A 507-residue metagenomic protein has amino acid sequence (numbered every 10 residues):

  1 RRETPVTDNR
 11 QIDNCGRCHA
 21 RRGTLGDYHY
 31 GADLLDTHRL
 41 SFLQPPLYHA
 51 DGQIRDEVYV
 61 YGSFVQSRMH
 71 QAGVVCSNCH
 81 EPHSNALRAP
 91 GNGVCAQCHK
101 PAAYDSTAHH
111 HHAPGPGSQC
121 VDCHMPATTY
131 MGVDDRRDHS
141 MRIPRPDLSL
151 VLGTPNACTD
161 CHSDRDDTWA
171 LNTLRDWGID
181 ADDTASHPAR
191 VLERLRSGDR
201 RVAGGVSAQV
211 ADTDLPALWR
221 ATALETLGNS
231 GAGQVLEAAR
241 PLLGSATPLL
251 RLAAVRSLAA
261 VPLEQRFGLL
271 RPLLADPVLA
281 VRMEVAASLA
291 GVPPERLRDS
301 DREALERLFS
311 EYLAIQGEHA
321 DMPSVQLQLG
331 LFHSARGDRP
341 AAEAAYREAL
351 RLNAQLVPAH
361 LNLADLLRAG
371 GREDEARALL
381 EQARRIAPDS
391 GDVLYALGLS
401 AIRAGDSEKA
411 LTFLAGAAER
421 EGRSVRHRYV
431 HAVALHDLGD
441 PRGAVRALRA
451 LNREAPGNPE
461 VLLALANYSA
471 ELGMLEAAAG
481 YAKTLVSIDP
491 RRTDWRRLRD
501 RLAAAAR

Functional and structural regions predicted by a protein language model:
R1-L215, E225, P277: Primarily the internal scaffold of c-type cytochrome electron-transfer domains, especially repeated/multiheme c-type
R200-V210, A232-G244, P262-L273, R296-L313 (+1 more regions): Amphipathic alpha-helical scaffolding segments comprising HEAT/armadillo-like alpha-solenoid repeats
S230, S245, V261, D276 (+6 more regions): Structural marker of alpha-solenoid helical repeat scaffolds
P248-R251, L279, P323-S324, V357-P358 (+4 more regions): Helix-start (N-cap) detector for alpha-helical repeat units in TPR-like alpha-solenoids, especially tetratricopeptide
A260, G291, A335, A369-G370 (+4 more regions): Register position in tetratricopeptide repeats
